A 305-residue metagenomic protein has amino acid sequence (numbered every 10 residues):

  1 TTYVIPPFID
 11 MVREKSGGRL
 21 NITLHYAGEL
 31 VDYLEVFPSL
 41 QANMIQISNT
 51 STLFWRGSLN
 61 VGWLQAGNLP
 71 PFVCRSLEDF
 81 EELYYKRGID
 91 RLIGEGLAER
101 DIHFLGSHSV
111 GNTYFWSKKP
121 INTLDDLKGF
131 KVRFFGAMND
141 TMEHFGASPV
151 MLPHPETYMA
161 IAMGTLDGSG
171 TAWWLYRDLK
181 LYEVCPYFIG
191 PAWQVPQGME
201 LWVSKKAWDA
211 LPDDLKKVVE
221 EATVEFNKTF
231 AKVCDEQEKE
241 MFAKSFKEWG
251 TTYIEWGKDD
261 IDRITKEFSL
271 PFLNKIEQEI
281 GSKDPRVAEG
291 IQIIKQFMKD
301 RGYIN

Functional and structural regions predicted by a protein language model:
T1-E82, R91-N305: N-terminal secretory/targeting leader peptides
G88: Basic, amphipathic alpha-helical recognition segments used for DNA target recognition
